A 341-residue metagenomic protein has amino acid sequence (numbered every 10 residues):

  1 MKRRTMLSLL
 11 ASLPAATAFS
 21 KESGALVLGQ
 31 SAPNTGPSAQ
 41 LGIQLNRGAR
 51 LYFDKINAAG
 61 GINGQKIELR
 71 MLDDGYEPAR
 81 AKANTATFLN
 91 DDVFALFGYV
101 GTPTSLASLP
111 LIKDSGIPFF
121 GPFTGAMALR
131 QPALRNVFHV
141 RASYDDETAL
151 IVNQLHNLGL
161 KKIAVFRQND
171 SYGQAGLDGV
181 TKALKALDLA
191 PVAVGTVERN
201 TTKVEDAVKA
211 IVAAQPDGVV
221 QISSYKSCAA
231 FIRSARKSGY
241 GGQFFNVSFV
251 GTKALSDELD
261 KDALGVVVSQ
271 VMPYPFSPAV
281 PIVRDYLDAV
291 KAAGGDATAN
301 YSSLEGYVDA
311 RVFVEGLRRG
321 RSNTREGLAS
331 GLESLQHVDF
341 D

Functional and structural regions predicted by a protein language model:
K2-L10, F19-D341: Extracytosolic ligand-binding ectodomains
